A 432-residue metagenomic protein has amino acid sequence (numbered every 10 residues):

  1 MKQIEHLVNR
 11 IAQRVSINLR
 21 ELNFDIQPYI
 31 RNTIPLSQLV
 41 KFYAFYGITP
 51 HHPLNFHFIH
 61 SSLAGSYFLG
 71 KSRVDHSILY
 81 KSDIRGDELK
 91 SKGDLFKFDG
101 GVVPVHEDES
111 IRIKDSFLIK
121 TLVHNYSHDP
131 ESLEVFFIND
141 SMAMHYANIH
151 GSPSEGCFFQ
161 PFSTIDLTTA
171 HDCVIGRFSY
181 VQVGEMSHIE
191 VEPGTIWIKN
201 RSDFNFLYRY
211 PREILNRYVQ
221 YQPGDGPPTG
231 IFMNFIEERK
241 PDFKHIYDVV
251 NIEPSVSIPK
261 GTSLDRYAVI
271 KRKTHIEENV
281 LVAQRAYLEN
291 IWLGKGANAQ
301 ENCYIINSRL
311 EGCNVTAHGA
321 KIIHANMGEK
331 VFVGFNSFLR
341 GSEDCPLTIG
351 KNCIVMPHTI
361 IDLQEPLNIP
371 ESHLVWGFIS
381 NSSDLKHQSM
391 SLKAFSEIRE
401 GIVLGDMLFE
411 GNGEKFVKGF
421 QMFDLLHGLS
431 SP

Functional and structural regions predicted by a protein language model:
M1-L19, Q27, R31-P50: Extended low-complexity, polyampholyte segments enriched in Ser/Thr/Pro and acidic residues
E5-P28, K81-I138, H145, I149-S154 (+3 more regions): Glycine-rich hexapeptide-repeat left-handed beta-helix
V40-K41, Y46-A64, F68-L69, R73-I78 (+4 more regions): Extracellular beta-rich repeat passengers
A44, P53-F58, E237-I258, T262-L264: Eukaryote-specific, low-hydrophobicity, charge-rich regions
S62-G65, R73-H76, D115, F137 (+5 more regions): Ordered hydrophobic segments in well-structured contexts
P259-N290, G294-K295: Beta-propeller domains
